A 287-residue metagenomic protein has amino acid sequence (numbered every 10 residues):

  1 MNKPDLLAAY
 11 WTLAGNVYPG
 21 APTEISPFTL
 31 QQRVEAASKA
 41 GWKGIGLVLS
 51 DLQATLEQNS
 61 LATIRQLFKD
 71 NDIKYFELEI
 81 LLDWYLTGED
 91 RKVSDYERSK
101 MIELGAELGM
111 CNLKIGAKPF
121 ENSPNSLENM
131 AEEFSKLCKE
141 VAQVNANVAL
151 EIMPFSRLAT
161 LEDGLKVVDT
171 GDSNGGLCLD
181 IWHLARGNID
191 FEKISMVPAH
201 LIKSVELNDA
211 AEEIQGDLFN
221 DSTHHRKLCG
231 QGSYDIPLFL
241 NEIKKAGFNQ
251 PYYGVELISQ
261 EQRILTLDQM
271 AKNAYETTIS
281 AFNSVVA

Functional and structural regions predicted by a protein language model:
M1-A106, D172, G176, K272-A287: N-terminal pre-domain/capping segments
D5, G20, G44-I45, F76-L78 (+2 more regions): Acidic/histidine-rich catalytic cores of soluble enzymes
W11-L13, V48-L52, I80-D83, K118-F120 (+4 more regions): Active-site beta-loop-alpha junctions enriched in small/polar residues
W42, M110, I202, F248-Q250: A structural motif
Q53-N59, L81-E97, A117-N129, L218-K227 (+1 more regions): Surface-exposed, active-site-proximal loop segments in enzymatic domains
L56-I64, E89-S94, N125-E132, S156-G175 (+2 more regions): Distinct, well-ordered alpha-helical segments
G105-N125, V144, A149-M153: Active-site groove signature of glycoside hydrolases
G254-Q269: A short, acidic, flexible beta-alpha connecting loop/helix-capping segment that sits on the rim of active
